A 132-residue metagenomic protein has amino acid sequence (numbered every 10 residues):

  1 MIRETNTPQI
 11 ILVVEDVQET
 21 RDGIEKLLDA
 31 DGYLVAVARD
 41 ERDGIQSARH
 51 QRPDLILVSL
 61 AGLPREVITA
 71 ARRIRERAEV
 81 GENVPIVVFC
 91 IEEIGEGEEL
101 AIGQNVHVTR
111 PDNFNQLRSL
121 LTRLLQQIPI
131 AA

Functional and structural regions predicted by a protein language model:
M1-Q18, E79, G95, T109-A132: Non-catalytic signal-transmission and effector/linker regions of two-component phosphorelay proteins
V17-A36: Two-component/phosphorelay signaling modules centered on CheY-like receiver
G32-R39, S47, A132: Short hydrophobic/Thr-rich beta-strand motif most characteristic of the beta2 strand and flanking loop of CheY-like
R39-L55: Acidic, metal-coordinating helix/loop segments flanking the phosphotransfer/catalytic sites of two-component signaling
R49-Q51, R75-N83, I102, R123: Conserved phosphotransfer cores of two-component systems
V58-R75: Conserved phosphotransfer microenvironments
G81-I94: A short, hydrophobic beta-strand element within the central beta-sheet of small alpha/beta folds
I91, E98-T109: As written
